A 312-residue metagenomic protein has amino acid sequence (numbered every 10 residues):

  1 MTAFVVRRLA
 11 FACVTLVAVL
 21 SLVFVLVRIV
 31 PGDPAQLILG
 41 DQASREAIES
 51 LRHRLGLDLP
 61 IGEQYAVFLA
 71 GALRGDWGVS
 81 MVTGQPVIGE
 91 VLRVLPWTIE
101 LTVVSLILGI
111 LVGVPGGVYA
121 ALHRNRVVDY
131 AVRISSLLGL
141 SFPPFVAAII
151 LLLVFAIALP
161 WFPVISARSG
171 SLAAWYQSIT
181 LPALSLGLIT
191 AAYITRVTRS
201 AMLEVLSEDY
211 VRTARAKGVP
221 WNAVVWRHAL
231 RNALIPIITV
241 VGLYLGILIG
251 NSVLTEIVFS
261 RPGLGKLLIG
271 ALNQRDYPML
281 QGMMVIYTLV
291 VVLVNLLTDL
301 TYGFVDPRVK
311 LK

Functional and structural regions predicted by a protein language model:
T2-A3, G89-Y130, P144, I157 (+1 more regions): Alpha-helical transmembrane segments of integral membrane proteins, especially multi-pass inner/plasma-membrane
V6-A12: N-terminal signal-anchor/signal peptide hydrophobic helix marking the start of the first transmembrane segment
A12, L20, Q42, G109-I110 (+5 more regions): Residue-level recognition of pore/gate-forming positions within transmembrane alpha-helices of multi-pass
T15-A66, L159-I179: Hydrophobic alpha-helical transmembrane segments of membrane transport/permease proteins and related membrane-embedded
V17-L22, V103-I107, I150-V154, V285: Hydrophobic alpha-helical transmembrane segments of multi-pass integral membrane proteins
L22-I29, L59, A70, I134-P163 (+2 more regions): Membrane-water interface segments at the C-terminal ends of transmembrane alpha-helices in multi-pass inner-membrane
H53-I61, R74-V87, S166-I179, L186 (+1 more regions): Membrane-interfacial helix-loop-helix junctions in multi-pass membrane proteins
D58-V114: An internal, D/E-rich "acidic patch" concept
